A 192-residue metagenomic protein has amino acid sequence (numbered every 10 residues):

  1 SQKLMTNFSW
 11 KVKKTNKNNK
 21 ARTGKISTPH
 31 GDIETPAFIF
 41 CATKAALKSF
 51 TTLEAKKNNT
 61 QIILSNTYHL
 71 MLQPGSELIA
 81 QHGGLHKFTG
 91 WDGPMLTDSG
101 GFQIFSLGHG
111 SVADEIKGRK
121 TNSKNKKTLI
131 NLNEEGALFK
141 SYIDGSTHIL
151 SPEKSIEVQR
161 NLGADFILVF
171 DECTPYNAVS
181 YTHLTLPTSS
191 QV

Functional and structural regions predicted by a protein language model:
L4-V179: N-terminal capping/small domains of soluble enzymes
V158, T188-S189: Residues within well-formed alpha-helices
T182-T188: Conserved small/polar residues in nucleotide/adenosyl-binding loops
